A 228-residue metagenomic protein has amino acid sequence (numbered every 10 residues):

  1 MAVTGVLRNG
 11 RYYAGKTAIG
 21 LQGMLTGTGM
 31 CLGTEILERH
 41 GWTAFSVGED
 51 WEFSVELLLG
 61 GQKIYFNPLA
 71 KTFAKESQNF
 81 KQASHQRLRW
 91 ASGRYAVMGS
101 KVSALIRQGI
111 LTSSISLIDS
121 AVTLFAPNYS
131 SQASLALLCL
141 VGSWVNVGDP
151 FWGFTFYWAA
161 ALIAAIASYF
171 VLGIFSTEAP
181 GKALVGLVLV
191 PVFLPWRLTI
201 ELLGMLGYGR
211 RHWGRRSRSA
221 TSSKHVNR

Functional and structural regions predicted by a protein language model:
M1-A44, L88, Y95, G99: Long helical/loop segments within the catalytic core of UDP-sugar-dependent glycosyltransferases, especially the large
V3-G10, S84-L105, S134, W196-G204: Catalytic core of nucleotide-sugar-dependent glycosyltransferases
F45, S54-F73: Catalytic donor-sugar/metal-binding loop of nucleotide-sugar-dependent glycosyltransferases
E76-S92, K182-L184: Nucleotide-sugar-dependent glycosyltransferase catalytic core
F80, S84, S114-A121, V188: Alpha-helical membrane-protein architecture signal
I110-S130: Loop-to-transmembrane boundary segments
T123-Y208: Membrane-embedded multi-pass helical conduit in multi-pass membrane proteins, especially envelope-biosynthetic
R210-R228: Short linear elements at protein peripheries
